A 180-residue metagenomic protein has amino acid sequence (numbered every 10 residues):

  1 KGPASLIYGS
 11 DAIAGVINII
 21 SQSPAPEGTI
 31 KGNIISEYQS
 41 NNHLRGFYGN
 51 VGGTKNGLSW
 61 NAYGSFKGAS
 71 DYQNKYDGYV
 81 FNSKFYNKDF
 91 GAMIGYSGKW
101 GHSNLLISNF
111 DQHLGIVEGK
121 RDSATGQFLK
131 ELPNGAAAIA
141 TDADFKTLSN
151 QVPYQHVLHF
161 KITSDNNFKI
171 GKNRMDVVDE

Functional and structural regions predicted by a protein language model:
K1-E180: Outer-membrane beta-barrel proteins, especially TonB-dependent receptors
